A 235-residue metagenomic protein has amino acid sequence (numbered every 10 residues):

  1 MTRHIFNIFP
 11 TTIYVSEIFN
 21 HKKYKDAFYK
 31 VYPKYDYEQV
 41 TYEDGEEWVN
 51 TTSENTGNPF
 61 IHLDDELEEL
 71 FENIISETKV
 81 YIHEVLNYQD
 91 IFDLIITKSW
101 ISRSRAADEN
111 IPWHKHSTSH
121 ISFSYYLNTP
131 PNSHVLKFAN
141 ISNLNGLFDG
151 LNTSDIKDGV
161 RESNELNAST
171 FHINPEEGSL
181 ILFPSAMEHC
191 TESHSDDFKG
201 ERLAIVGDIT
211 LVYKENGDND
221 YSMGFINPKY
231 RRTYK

Functional and structural regions predicted by a protein language model:
M1-Y88, N110: Non-heme Fe(II)/2-oxoglutarate
A27, H194, N216-D220: Short conserved micro-motifs at the rims of enzyme active sites and ligand-binding pockets
N87-S99: A short coil-to-beta-strand element that immediately follows conserved catalytic motifs
I101-L180, E201, I205, E215-M223: Catalytic core of non-heme Fe(II) oxygenases with the double-stranded beta-helix
I111-H114, H189-D197: Short beta-strand His + acidic residue motifs that chelate non-heme Fe in jelly-roll/DSBH and cupin folds
L127, M187, I209-L211: Short beta-strand segments enriched in hydrophobic/aromatic residues within well-folded beta-rich domains
L182-A186: Short, proline-centered helix/strand-breaking motifs
Y213-K235: Long, compositionally biased interface segments
